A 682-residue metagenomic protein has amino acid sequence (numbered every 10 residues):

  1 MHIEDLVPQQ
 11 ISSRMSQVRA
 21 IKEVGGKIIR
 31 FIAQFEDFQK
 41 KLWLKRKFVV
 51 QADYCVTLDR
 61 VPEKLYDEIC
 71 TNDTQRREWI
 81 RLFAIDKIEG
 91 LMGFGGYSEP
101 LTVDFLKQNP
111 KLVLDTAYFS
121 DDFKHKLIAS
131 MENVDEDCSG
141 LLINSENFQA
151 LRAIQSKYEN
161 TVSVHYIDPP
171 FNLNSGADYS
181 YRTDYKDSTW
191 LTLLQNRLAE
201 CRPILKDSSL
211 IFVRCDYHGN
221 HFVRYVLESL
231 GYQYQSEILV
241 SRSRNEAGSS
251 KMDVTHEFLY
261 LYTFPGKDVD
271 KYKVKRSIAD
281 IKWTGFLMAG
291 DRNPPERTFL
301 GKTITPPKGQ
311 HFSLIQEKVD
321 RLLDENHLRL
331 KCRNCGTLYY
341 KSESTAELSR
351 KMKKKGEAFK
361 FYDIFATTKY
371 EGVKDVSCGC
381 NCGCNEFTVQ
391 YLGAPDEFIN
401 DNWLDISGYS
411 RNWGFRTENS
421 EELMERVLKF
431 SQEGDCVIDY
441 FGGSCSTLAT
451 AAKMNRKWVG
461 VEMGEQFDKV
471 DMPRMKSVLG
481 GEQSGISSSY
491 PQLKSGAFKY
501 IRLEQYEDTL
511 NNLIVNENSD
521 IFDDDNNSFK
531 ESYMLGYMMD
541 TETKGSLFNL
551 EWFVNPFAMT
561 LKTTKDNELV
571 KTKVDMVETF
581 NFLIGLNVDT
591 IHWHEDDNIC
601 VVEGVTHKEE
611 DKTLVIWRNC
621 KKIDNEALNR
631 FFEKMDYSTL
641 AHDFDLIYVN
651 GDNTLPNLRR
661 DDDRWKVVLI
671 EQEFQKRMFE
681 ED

Functional and structural regions predicted by a protein language model:
M1-F123, S139, Q155-E159, S163 (+5 more regions): Accessory, often C-terminal, charged low-complexity segments
H125-L142: Conserved P-loop NTPase mechanochemical-coupling segment
I143, F212-V213, Y440, G460: Conserved SAM-binding loop
R152: Conserved Rossmann-fold cofactor-binding substructure of NAD(P)-dependent oxidoreductases
N160-G176, L227, V437-A451, F580: Conserved proline-anchored active-site loop of SAM-dependent methyltransferases that bridges a beta-strand
S163, P169-L193, R197, K206-S208 (+1 more regions): Mobile active-site "lid"/loop adjacent to the S-adenosyl-L-methionine
R411-L423: Conserved SAM-binding loop and adjacent beta-strand
